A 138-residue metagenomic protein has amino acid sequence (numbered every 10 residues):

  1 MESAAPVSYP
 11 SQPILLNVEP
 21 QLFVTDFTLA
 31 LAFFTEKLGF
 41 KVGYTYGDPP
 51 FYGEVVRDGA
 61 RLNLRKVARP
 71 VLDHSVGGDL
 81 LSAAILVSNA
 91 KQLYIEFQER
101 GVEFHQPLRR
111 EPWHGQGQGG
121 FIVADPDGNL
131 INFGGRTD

Functional and structural regions predicted by a protein language model:
E2-E19, K41-A124, G135-D138: Vicinal oxygen chelate
V24-D26: Conserved beta-strand-loop-alpha-helix junction that forms the acyl-donor binding cleft
A30-T35, F97, G128: Conserved active-site tyrosine of GNAT-family acetyltransferases
A32, I131-F133, D138: A ubiquitous, low-specificity "background" feature that marks scattered single residues across proteins without
D125-I131: Short, glycine-anchored, charge-dense loop/turn motifs used at functional sites
